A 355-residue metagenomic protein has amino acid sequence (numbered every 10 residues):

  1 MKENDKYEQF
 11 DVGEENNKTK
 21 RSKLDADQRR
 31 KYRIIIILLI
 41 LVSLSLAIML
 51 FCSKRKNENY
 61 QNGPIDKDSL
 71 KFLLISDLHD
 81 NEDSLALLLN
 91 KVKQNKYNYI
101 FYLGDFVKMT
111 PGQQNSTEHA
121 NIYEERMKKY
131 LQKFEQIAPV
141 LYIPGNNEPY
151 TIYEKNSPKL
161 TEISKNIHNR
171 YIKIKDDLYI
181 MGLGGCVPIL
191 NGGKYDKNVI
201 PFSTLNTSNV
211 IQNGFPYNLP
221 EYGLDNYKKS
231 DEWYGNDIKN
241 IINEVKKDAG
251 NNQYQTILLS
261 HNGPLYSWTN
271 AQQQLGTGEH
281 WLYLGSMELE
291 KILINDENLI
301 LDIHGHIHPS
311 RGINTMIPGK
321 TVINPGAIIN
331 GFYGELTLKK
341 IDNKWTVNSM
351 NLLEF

Functional and structural regions predicted by a protein language model:
K2-L74, L78-A86, K93-N95, Q136 (+1 more regions): Acidic, histidine-bearing metal-coordination/catalytic regions of metal-dependent phosphoesterases
N62-L73, Y171-G182, Q253-I257, N314-V322 (+1 more regions): Beta-strand-turn-beta hairpins that frame and shape the catalytic cleft of phosphate-ester-processing enzymes
F72-E82, V107-I122, L190-L205: Acidic/histidine-rich helix-loop elements that form or flank divalent-metal/phosphate-binding sites at the catalytic
L74-D77, I100-D105, P139-N146, N166-N169 (+4 more regions): Active-site neighborhood of phospho(di)ester-bond hydrolases with catalytic His/Asp-centered motifs
E82-K175, Y283: Core catalytic region of metal-dependent phosphoesterases/phosphodiesterases, especially metallo-beta-lactamase-like
V107, Q113-E124, G250-N298: Active-site-proximal segments of metal-dependent phosphoesterases and phosphodiesterases across multiple
Y171-D176, M287-D296, H308-F355: Binuclear metal-dependent phosphoesterase catalytic core
Y179-H280: Active-site-proximal loop/helix segment associated with metal-binding centers of metalloenzymes
